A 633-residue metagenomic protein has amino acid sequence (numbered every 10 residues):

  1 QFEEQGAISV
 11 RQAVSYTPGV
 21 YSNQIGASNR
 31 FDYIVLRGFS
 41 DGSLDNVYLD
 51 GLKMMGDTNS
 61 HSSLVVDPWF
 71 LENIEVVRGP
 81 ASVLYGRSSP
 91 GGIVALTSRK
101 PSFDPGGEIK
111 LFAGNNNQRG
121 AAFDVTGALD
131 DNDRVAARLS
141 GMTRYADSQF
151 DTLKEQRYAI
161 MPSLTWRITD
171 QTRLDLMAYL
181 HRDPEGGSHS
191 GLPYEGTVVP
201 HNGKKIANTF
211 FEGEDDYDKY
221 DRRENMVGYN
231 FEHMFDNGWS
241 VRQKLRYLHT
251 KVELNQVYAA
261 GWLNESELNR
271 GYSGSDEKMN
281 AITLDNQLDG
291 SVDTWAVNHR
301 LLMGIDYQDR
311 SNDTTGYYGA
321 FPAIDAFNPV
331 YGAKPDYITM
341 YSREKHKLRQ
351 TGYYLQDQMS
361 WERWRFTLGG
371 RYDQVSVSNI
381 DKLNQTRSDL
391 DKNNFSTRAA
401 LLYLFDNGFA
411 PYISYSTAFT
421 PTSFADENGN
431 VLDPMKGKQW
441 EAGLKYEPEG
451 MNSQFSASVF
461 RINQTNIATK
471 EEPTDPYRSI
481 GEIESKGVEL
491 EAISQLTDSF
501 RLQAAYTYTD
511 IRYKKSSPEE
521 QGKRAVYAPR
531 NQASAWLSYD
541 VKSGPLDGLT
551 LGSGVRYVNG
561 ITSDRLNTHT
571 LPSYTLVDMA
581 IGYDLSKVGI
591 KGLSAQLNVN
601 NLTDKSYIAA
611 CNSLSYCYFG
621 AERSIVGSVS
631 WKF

Functional and structural regions predicted by a protein language model:
Q1-D104, I109, A418, A442: Acidic, small-polar-rich N-terminal luminal/periplasmic segments of exported/outer-membrane proteins
G56, H61, F70-E72, V83-I160 (+4 more regions): Outer-membrane beta-barrel translocator/receptor signature
R144-S148, M161-R167, Q171-M234, H249-M279 (+3 more regions): Acidic/polar loop-and-plug regions of large Gram-negative outer-membrane beta-barrel proteins
R167-T169, M279, N298-L302, D306-R310 (+2 more regions): Structural signature of Gram-negative outer-membrane beta-barrels, strongest in the C-terminal barrel of TonB-dependent
N225-T250, R270-I380: Face-selective signature of the C-terminal outer-membrane beta-barrel domain
N230-D236, S240-R246, T250-Q256, P411 (+1 more regions): Membrane-embedded beta-barrel scaffold of Gram-negative outer-membrane proteins
L301, W440, V526-F633: Conserved C-terminal beta-signal and adjacent last beta-strands/turns of outer-membrane beta-barrel proteins
R363, R461, S479-D564: Gram-negative outer-membrane beta-barrel transporters
